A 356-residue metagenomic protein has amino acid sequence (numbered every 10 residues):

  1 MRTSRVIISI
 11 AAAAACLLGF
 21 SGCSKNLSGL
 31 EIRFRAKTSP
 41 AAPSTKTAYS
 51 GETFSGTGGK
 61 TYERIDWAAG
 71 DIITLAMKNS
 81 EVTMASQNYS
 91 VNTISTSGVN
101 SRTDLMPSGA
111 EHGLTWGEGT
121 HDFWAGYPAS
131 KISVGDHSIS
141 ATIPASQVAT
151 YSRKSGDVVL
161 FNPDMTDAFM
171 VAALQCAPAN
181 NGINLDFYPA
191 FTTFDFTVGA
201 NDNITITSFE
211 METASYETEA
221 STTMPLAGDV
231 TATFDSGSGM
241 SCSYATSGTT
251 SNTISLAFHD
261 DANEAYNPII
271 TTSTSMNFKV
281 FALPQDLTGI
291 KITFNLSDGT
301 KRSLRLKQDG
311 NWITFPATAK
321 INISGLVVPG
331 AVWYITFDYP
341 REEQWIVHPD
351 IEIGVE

Functional and structural regions predicted by a protein language model:
M1-I10: Bacterial N-terminal signal peptides that target proteins for export
G19-G22: C-terminal motif of bacterial Sec signal peptides marking the signal peptidase cleavage site
N26-T205, T271-T274, A317-A331, D338-E356: Short, low-hydrophobicity acidic/polar segments
M77-N79, A200, T213-S215, L296-D298: Beta-strand elements of well-folded, non-transmembrane domains
E81-S90, E217-G228, G299-L306: Surface-exposed loop/edge segments in extracytoplasmic proteins
Q175-G182, D186-M276: Short helix-loop boundary/capping segments
F258-G310: Extended serine/threonine-enriched, polar tracts that run as long, contiguous segments within proteins
L304-N322: C2-type phospholipid-binding modules
